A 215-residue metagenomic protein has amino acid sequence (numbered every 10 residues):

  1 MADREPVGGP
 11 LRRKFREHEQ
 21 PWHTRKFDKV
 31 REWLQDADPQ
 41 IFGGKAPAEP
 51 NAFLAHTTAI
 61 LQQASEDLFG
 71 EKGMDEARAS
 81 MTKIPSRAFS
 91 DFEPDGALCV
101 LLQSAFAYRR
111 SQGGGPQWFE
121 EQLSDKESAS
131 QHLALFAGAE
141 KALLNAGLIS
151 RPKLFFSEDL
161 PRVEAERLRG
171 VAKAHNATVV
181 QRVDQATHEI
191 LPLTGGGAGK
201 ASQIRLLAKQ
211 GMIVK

Functional and structural regions predicted by a protein language model:
A2-P152, V163-K215: BRCT (BRCA1 C-terminal) phosphopeptide-binding modules in DNA damage response/checkpoint, repair, replication
F156-L160: Short, recurring structural edge motifs at helix starts
